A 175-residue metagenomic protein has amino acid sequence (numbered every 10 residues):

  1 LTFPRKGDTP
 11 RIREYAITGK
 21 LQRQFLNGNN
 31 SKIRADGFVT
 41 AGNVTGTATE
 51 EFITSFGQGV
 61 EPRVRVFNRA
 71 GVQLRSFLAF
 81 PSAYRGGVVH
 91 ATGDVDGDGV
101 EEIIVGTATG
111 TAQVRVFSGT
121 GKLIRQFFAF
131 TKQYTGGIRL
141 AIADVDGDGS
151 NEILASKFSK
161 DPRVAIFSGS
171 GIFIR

Functional and structural regions predicted by a protein language model:
L1, G37-T45, E50-T54, V88-V95 (+3 more regions): Beta-propeller blade termini
R5-T9, G57-E61, T109-T111, F158-D161: Short glycine/acidic-enriched loop and turn motifs that connect beta-strands
R11-R13, R63-R65, Q113-R115, R163-A165: A short loop-to-beta-strand structural motif that recurs across blades of beta-propeller domains
Y15, N27, N68, L78 (+4 more regions): Extended intrinsically disordered, low-complexity coil regions enriched in Ser, Thr, Gly, Ala and often Pro
A16-K20, N68-V72, S118-K122, S168-I172: Short loop/turn segments that connect beta-strands within beta-propeller blades
Q24-A41, L78-A91, F128-A141: Repeat-based blade/solenoid architectures
